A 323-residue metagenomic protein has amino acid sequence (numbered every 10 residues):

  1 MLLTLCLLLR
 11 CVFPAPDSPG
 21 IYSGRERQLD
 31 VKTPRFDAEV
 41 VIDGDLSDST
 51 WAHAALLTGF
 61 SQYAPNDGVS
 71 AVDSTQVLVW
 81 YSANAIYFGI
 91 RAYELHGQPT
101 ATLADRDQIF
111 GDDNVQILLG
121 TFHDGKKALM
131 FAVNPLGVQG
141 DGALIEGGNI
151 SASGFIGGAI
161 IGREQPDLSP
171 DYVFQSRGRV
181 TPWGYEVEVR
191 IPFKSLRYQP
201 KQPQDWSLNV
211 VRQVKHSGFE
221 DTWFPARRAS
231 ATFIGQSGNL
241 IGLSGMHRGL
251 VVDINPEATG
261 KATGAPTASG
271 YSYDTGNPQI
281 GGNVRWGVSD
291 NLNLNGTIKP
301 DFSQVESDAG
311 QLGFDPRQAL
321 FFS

Functional and structural regions predicted by a protein language model:
M1-R10: Bacterial N-terminal signal peptides
R10-S323: Structural preference for beta-rich elements and adjacent junctions enriched in aromatics
